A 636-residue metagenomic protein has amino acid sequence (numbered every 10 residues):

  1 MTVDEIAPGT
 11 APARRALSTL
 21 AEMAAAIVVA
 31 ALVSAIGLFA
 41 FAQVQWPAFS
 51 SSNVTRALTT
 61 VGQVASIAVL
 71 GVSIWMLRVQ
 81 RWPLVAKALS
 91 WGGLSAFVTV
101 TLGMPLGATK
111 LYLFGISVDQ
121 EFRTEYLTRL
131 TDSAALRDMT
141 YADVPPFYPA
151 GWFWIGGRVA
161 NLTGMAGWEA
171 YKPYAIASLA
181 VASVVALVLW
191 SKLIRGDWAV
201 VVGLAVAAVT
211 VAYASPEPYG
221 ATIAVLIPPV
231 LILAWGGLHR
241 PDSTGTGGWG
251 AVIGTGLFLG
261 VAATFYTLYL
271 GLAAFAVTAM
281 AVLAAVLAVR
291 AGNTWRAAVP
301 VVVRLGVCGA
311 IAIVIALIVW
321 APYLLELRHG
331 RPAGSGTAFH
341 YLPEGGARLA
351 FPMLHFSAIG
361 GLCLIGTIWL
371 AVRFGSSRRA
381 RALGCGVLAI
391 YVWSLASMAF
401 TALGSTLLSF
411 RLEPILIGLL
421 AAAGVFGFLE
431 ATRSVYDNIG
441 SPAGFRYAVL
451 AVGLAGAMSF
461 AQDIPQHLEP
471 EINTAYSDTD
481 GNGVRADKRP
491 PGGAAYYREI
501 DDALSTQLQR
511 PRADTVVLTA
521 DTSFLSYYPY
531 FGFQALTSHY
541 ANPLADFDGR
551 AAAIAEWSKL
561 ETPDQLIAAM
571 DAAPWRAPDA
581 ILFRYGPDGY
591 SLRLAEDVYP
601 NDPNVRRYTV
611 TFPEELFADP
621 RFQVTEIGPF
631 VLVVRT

Functional and structural regions predicted by a protein language model:
M1-L32, A40-L106: Start-transfer (signal-anchor) and selected internal transmembrane alpha helices of multi-pass inner/ER membrane
A48-T59, Y112, G164, A212-A221 (+2 more regions): Membrane-helix boundary/interfacial segments in multi-pass membrane proteins
M76-Q80, G236-A251, L283-P300, G424-F445: Membrane-interface junctions at the ends of membrane-embedded or membrane-associated helices
W91-V98, G375-T401, V452-A455: Transmembrane alpha-helix segments characteristic of polytopic inner-membrane glycan-assembly/cell-envelope
L94-T101, A175-V286: Membrane-embedded helix bundles of polyisoprenyl
T101-A224, A486: Active-site lumenal/periplasmic loops and adjacent helix-entry segments of GT-C-fold, multi-pass membrane
G107, Y112, D119, P218-I223 (+1 more regions): Transmembrane catalytic cores of multi-pass membrane glycosyltransferases and polysaccharide-assembly enzymes
D143, A455-S558, M570-N601, P620-R635: Short periplasmic/luminal acceptor-recognition loop of GT-C membrane glycosyltransferases, typified by
